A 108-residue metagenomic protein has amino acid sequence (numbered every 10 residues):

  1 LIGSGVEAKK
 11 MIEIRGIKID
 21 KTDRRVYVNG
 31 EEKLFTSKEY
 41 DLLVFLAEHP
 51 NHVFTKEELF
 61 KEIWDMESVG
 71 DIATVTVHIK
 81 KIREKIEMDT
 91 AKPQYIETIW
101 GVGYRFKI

Functional and structural regions predicted by a protein language model:
L1-E13: Basic, amphipathic DNA-recognition helix from helix-turn-helix-like DNA-binding domains
G5, I19, T90-K92: Hydrophobic alpha-helical segments and their boundary regions
A8, T22, W100: Exposed loop/turn and edge beta-strand positions of beta-sandwich/beta-sheet ligand-binding modules
M11, G16, E32: Conserved sequence/structural motifs within the catalytic ATP-binding
R15-R25: Short boundary/linker motifs that mark transitions into or out of structured domains
R25, G30-V102: Positively charged, aromatic-enriched patches within helix-turn-helix-type DNA-binding elements, predominantly
F106: HATPase_c (GHKL) ATP-binding subdomain of two-component histidine kinases
